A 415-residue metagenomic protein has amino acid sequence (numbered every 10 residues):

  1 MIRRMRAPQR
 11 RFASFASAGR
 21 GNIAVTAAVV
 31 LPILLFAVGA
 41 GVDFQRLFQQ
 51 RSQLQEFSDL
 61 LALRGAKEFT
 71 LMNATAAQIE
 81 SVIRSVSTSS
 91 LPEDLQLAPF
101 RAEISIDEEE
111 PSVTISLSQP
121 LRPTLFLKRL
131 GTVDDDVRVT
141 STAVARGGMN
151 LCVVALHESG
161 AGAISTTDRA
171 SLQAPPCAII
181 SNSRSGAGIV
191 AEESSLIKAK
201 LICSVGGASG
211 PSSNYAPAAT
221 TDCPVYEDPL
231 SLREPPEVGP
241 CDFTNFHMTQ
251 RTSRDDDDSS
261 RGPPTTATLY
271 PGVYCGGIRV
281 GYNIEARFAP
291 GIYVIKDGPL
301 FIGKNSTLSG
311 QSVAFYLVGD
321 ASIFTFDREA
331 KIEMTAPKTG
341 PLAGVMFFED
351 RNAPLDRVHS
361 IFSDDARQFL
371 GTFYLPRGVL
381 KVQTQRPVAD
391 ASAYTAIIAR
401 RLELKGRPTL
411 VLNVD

Functional and structural regions predicted by a protein language model:
M1-R20, V25: N-terminal leader/signal peptides at the extreme start of proteins
I2-R4, Q45-S52, E56, L60-P123: Short amphipathic secondary-structure patches
A28-A40, E56: Alpha-helical hydrophobic helix detector
P111, Q119-P240, R357-I398, L402-R407: Short, ordered "entry" segments at domain starts
V153-L156, C177-N182, K200-V205, T266-I278 (+7 more regions): Well-ordered beta-strand segments characteristic of repetitive beta-sheet solenoids
S171-L172, I197, S204-G210, A219-T220 (+6 more regions): Sequence/structural signature of small/polar-enriched beta-strand/turn repeats that build beta-strand-rich repeat
R254-T266, G276-E285, I302-K304, H359-F362: Surface-exposed ligand/attachment interfaces on beta-rich extracellular proteins
V411-D415: Short, intrinsically disordered, charge-balanced linker/junction segments flanking boundaries in proteins
